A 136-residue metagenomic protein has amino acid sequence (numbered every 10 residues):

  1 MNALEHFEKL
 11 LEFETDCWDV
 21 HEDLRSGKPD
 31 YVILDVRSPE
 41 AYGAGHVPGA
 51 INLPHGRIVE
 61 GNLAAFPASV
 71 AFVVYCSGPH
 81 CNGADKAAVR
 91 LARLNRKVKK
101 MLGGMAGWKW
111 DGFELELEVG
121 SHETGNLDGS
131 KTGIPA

Functional and structural regions predicted by a protein language model:
M1-A41, L117-A136: Flexible, polar/low-complexity N-terminal or interdomain linker segments that lie immediately upstream of folded
F13, N52-H55: A conditional alpha-helix N-cap/helix-loop micro-motif detector
G27-I33, P48-G49, A71, R96-K97: Short active-site oxyanion
Y42-P48, W108: Short loop/helix-cap segments at secondary-structure boundaries that form the rim of catalytic
I51, S69, L115-V119: Short, hinge-like loop/turn segments at secondary-structure boundaries
R57-N62: Alpha-helical scaffolding within the catalytic cores of extracellular/periplasmic polymer-degrading hydrolases
L63-K109: Catalytic cysteine-centered active loop of the rhodanese-like fold, especially the PTP/DSP P-loop
K109-L115: Glycine-rich, charge-decorated loop segments at or immediately adjacent to ligand/cofactor-binding or catalytic sites
